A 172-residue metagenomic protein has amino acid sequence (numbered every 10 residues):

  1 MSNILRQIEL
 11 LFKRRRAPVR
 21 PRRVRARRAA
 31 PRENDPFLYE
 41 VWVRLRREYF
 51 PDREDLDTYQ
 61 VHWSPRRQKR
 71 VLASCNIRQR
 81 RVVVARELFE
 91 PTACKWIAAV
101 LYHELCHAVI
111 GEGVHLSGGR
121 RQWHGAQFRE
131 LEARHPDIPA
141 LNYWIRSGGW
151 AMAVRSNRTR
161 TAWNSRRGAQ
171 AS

Functional and structural regions predicted by a protein language model:
M1-A99, A108-S172: Active-site-proximal or metal-binding-adjacent scaffold patches in catalytic folds
E104: Walker B catalytic acidic pair
